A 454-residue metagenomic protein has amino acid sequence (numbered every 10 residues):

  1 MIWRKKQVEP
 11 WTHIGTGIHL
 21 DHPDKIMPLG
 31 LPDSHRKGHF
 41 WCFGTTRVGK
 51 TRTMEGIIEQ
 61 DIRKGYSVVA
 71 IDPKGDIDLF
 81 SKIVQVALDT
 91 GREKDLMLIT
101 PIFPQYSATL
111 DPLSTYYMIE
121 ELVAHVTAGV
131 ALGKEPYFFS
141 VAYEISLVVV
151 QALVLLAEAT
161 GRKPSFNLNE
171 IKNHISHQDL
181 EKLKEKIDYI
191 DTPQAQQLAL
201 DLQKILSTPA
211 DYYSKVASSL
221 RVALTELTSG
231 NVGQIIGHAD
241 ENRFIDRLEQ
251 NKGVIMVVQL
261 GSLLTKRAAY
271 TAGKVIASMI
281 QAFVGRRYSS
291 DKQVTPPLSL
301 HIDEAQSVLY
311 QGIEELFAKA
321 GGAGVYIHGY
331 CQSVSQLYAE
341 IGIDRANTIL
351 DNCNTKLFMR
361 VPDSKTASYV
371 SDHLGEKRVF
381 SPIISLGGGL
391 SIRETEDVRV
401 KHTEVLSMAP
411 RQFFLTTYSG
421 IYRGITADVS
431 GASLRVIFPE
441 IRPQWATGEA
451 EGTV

Functional and structural regions predicted by a protein language model:
I2-M27, L31-V325, T403-V454: P-loop NTPase motor domains
S114, F317-Y418: Conserved ATP-driven motor cores of ASCE-family P-loop NTPases powering translocation/secretion/packaging/pilus
